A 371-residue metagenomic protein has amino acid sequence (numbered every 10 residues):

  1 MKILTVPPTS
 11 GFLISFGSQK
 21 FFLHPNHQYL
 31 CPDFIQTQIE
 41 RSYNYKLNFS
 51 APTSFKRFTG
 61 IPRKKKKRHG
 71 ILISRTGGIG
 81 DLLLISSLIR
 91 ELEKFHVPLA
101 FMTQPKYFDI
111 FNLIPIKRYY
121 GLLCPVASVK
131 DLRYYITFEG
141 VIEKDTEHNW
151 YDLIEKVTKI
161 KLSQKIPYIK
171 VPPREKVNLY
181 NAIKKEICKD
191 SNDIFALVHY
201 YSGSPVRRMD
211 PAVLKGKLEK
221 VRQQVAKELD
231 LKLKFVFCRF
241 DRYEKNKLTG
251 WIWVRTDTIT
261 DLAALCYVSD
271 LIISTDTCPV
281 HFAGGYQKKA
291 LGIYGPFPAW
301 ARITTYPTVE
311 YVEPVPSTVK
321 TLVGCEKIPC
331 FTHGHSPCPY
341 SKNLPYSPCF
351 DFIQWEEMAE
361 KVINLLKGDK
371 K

Functional and structural regions predicted by a protein language model:
M1-T37, R41-K371: Catalytic machinery of carbohydrate-active enzymes, primarily nucleotide-sugar-dependent glycosyltransferases
